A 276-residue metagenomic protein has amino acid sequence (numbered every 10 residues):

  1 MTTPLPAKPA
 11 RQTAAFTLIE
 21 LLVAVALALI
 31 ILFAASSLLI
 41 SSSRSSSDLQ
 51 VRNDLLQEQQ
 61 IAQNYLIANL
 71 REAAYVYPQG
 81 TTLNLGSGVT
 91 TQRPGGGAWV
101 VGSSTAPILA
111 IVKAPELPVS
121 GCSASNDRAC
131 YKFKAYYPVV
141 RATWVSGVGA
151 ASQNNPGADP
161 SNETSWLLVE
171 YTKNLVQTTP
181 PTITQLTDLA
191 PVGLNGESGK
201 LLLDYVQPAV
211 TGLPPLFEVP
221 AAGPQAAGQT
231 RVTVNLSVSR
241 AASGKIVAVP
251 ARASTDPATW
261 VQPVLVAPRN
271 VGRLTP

Functional and structural regions predicted by a protein language model:
T2-I67, R71, Y75: Aliphatic-rich helix starts adjacent to a transmembrane/signal segment
T2-T3, N64, G88, T178-T179 (+1 more regions): Intrinsic low-complexity, intrinsically disordered segments enriched in polar/basic residues
N53, V100-V101, A114: Intrinsically disordered regulatory regions flanking bHLH/HLH domains in eukaryotic helix-loop-helix transcription
L56, Q60, S87, T91 (+1 more regions): Short, conserved loop/turn and helix-capping segments at secondary-structure boundaries that abut family-defining
E72-L109: Short, glycine/small-hydrophobic-rich surface segments
S104-A106, A110-V264, P268-P276: Intrinsically disordered, low-complexity regions enriched in Pro/Ser/Thr/Gly and acidic residues
